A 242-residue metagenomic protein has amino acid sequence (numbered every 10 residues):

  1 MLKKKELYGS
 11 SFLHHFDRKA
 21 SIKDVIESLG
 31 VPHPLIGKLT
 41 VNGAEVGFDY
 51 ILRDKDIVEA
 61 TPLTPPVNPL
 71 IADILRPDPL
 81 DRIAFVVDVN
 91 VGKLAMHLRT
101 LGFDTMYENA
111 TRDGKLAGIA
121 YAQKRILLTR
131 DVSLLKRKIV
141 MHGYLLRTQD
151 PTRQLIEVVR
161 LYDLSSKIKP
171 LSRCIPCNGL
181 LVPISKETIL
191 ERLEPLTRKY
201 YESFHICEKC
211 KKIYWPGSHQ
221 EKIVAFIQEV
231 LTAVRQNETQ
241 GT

Functional and structural regions predicted by a protein language model:
M1-A84: Ubiquitin-like/PB1-type beta-grasp interaction modules and other compact soluble beta-rich domains
D49, R192-S203: Short linker/helix segments within small regulatory modules
P69-L101, E221-F226, V234: Extended interfacial segments that mediate partner engagement and assembly in macromolecular machines
V89-G92, T129-L134: Short, polar loop motifs at secondary-structure junctions
T111-R125, V132-L135: BRCT (BRCA1 C-terminal) domain core and associated BRCT-interaction motifs
L171, F204: Residues immediately within or flanking Cys/His clusters that coordinate Zn2+ in small zinc-binding modules
C174-C177, C207-C210: Short cysteine-rich clusters marking metal-coordination/redox-active sites
G179-S185, W215: Short functional micro-motifs and their immediate structural scaffolds
